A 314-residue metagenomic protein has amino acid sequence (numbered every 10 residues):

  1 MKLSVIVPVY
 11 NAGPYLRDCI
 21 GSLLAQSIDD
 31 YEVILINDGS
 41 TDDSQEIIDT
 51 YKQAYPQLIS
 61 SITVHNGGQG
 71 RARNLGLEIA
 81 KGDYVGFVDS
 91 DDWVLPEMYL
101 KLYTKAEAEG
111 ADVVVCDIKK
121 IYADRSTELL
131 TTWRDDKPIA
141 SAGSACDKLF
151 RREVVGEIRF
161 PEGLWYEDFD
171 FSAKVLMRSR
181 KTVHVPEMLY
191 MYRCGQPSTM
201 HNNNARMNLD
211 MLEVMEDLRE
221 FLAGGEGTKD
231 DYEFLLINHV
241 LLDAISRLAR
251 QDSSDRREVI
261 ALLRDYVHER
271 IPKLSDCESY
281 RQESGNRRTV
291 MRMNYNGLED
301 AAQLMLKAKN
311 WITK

Functional and structural regions predicted by a protein language model:
M1-V214, E220: Nucleotide-sugar donor-binding/catalytic module of glycosyltransferases that assemble extracellular/cell-envelope
D38, N74-E78, F150-E153, A249-D252 (+4 more regions): Small/flexible residues
L189-G195, N202-T228, D243, R250-P272: Catalytic core of nucleotide-sugar-dependent glycosyltransferases
G225-L236, E283-S284, T289: Structural motif
F234-S246: Amphipathic alpha-helical repeat scaffolds of TPR domains
S253-K314: Membrane-interface aromatic/basic loop that binds lipid-linked glycans or pyrophosphate carriers, typified by
